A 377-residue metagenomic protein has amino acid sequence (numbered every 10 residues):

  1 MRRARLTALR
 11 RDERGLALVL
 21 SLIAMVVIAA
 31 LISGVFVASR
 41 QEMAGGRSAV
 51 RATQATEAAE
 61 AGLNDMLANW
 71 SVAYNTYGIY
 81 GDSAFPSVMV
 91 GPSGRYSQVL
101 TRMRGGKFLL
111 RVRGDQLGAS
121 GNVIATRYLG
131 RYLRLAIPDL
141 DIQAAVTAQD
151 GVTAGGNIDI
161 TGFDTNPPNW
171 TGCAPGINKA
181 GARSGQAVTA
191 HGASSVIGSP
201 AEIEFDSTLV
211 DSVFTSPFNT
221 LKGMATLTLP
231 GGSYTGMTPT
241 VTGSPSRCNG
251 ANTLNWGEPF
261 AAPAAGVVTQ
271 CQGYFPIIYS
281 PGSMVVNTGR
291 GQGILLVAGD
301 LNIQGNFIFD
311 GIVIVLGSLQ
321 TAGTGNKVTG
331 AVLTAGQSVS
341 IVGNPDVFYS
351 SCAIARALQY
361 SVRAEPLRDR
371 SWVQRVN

Functional and structural regions predicted by a protein language model:
M1-R14: N-terminal leader/signal peptides at the extreme start of proteins
D12, V72, S350-S351: Polar helix-capping/helix-linker motif
L16-A58: Aliphatic-rich helix starts adjacent to a transmembrane/signal segment
L20, S39-R40, A44, N64-L67 (+2 more regions): Charged, amphipathic alpha-helical interaction segments
T53, E57-R111, G232, C248 (+3 more regions): Low-complexity, Gly/Pro-rich coil/beta segments used as flexible assembly/activation regions
T101-T240, P245, Q270-N377: Short, ordered "entry" segments at domain starts
S246-P276: Eukaryote-specific, low-hydrophobicity, charge-rich regions
